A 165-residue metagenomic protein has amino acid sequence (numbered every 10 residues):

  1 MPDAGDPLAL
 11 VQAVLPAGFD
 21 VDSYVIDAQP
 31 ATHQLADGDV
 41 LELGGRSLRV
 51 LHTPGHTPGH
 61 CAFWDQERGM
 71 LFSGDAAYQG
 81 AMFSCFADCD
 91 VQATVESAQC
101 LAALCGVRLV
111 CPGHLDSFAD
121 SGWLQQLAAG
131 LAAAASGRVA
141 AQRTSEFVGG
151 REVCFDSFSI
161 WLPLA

Functional and structural regions predicted by a protein language model:
M1-L51, Q66-E67, C89, E96-G106: Metallo-beta-lactamase
G18, D39, E96-A165: Accessory terminal helices/loops
S23, A77-D88: Active-site-proximal segments of metal-dependent phosphoesterases and phosphodiesterases across multiple
D37, S73-G74: A secondary-structure boundary/capping signal
V50, A87, A119-S121: Glycine/Thr-rich phosphate-binding loops of Rossmann-like dinucleotide-binding domains
G55-T57, G69, D75-A76, M82 (+1 more regions): Active-site metal-binding loops of divalent metal-dependent hydrolases
H60-F63: Short beta-strand scaffold segments in enzyme catalytic cores
Q66, C85, G122-Q125: Short amphipathic alpha-helical segments
